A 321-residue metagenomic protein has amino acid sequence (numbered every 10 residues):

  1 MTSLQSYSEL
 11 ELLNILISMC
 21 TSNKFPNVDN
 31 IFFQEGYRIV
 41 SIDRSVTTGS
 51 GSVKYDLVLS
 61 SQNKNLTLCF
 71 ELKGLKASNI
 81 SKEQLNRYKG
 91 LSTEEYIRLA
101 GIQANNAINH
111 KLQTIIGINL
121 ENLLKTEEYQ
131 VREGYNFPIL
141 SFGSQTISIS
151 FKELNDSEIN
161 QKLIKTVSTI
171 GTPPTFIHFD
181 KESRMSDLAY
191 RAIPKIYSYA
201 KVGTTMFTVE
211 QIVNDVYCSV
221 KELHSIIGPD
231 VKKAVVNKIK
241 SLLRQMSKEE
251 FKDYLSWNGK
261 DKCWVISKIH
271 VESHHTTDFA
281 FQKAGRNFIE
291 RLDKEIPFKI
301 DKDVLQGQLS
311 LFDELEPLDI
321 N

Functional and structural regions predicted by a protein language model:
M1-S52, S61-N63, E95-A100, L309-L311 (+1 more regions): Acidic-basic catalytic patches of nuclease active cores, encompassing PD-(D/E)XK and other metal-cofactor nuclease
R44-N79, L85-Y88: Conserved catalytic cores of phosphodiester-cleaving nucleases, focusing on short active-site segments
N105-G171: Domain-level recognition of nuclease-like catalytic cores that cleave nucleotide substrates
K165-M206: Short alpha-helical segments that sit at the start of domains
V209-Y217, L223: A short acidic, leucine-rich amphipathic alpha-helix
H224-S247: Short amphipathic alpha-helical interaction segments
K240-D261: A short, conserved structural fragment
S256-N321: Phospho-regulated, low-complexity intrinsically disordered regions of nuclear gene-regulatory and chromatin-associated
